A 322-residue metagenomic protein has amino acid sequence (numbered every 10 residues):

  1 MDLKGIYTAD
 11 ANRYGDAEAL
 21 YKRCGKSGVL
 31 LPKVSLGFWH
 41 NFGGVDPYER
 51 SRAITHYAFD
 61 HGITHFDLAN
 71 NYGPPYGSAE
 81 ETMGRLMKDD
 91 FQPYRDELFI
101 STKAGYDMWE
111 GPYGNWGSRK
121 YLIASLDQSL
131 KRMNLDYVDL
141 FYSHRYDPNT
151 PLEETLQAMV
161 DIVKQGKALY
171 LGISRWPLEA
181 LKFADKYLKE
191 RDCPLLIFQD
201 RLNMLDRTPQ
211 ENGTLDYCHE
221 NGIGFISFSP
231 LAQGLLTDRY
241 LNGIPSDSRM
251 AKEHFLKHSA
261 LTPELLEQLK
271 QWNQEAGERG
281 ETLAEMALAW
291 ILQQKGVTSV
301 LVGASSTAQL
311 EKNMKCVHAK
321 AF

Functional and structural regions predicted by a protein language model:
M1-L98, K164: N-terminal binding-site loop/beta-alpha segment at the start of enzyme catalytic domains that lines or forms
D2-E18, T150-F322: Beta/alpha (TIM)-barrel catalytic core signal, keyed to glycine-rich beta->alpha loops juxtaposed to Asp/Glu that bind
C24, L36, S51, A58 (+13 more regions): Conserved, mostly hydrophobic/aromatic
G25-G43, S101-G114, Y137, Y142: N-terminal small/glycine-rich loop or linker at the start of catalytic domains across soluble metabolic enzymes
F38, L68-N70, L98, T102-A104 (+5 more regions): A cross-domain feature marking catalytic cores of carbohydrate-active enzymes and several ubiquitous metabolic/repair
V45-F59, G117-M133, L181-D185: Short, acidic/polar
D46-R50, S78, T82, Y113-Y121 (+2 more regions): Alpha-helix N-cap and loop-to-helix initiation/capping positions
E110-Y142, R201-T208: Active-site gating/metal-coordination segments in enzymes
